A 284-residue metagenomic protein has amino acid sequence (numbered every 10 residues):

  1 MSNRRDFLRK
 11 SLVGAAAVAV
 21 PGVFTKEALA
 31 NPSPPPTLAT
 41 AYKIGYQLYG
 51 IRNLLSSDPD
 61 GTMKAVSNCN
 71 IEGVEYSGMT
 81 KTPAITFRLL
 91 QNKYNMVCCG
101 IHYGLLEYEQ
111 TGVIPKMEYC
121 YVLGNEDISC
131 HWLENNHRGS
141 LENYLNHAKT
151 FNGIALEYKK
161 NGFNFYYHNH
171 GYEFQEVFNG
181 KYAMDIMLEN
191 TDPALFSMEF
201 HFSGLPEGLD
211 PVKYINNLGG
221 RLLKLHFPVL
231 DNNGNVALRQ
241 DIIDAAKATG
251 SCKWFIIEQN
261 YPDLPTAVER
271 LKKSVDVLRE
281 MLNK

Functional and structural regions predicted by a protein language model:
M1-A16: N-terminal secretory signal peptides and thylakoid transit peptides that target proteins across membranes
K10, C69, L123, G220 (+1 more regions): Structural motif
F24-S57, A65: C-terminal segment of N-terminal export signals and the immediately downstream linker at the start of the mature
Y42-Q47, V74-Y76, C98-Y103, I128-C130 (+4 more regions): Hydrophobic faces of well-ordered beta-strands that scaffold small-molecule active sites in alpha/beta enzyme cores
G50, C69-N164, D231-G234, Y261-D263: Structural motif corresponding to the early beta-alpha repeats
N53-A65, E109-Y119, E207-I215, R239: Short, acidic/polar
K160-D244: Acidic/histidine-rich catalytic cores of soluble enzymes
V268-N283: C-terminal helical cap(s) of enzyme catalytic domains, especially alpha/beta-barrels
